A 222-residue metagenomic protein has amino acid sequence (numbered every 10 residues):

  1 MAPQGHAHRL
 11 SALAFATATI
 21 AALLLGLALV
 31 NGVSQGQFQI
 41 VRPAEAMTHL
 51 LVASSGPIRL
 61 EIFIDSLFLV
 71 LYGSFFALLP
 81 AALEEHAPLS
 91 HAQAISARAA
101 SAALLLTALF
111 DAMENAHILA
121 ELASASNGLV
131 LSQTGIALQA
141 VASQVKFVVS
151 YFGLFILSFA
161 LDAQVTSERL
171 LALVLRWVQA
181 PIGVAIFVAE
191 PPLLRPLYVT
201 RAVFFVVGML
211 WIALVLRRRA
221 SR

Functional and structural regions predicted by a protein language model:
S11-A16, A87-A108, A172: Interfacial segments of alpha-helical transmembrane regions
A18-I40: Alpha-helical transmembrane segments of multi-pass membrane proteins
I20-G26, L105-A112, V178-E190: Aromatic-anchored segments of alpha-helical transmembrane domains
G32-I58: Extracytosolic (periplasmic/ER-lumenal) interhelical loops and adjacent juxtamembrane/interface segments of multi-pass
H49-G73: Interfacial helix-start motif at the membrane-water boundary
L104-S124: Transmembrane alpha-helix/helix-exit interface in multi-pass inner-membrane proteins
E114-I118, A140-Q164: Alpha-helical transmembrane segments of helical membrane proteins, especially in multi-pass transport, channel
Y151-R222: Terminal transmembrane helical module of multi-pass membrane proteins
